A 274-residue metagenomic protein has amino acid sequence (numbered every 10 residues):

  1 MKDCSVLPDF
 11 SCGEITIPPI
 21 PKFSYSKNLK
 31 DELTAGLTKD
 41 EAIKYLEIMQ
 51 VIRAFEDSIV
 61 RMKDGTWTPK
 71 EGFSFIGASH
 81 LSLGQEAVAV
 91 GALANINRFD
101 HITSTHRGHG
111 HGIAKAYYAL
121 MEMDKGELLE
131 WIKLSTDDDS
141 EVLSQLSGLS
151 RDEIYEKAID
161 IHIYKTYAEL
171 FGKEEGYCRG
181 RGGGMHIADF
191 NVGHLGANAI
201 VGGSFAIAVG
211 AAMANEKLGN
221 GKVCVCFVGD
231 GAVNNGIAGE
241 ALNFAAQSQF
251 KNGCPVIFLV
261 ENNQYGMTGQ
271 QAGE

Functional and structural regions predicted by a protein language model:
M1-V88, A94, L129-E130, D139-V142 (+1 more regions): Conserved acidic/glycine
L7-F10, S248, P255-V260: N-terminal alpha/beta PP-like core and its mobile active-site loop of ThDP/TPP-dependent enzymes
R61, P69-V256, G266, Q270-G273: Cofactor-binding active-site loop characterized by glycine-rich and histidine/acidic residues
N262-Q264: Short beta-alpha junction loops
